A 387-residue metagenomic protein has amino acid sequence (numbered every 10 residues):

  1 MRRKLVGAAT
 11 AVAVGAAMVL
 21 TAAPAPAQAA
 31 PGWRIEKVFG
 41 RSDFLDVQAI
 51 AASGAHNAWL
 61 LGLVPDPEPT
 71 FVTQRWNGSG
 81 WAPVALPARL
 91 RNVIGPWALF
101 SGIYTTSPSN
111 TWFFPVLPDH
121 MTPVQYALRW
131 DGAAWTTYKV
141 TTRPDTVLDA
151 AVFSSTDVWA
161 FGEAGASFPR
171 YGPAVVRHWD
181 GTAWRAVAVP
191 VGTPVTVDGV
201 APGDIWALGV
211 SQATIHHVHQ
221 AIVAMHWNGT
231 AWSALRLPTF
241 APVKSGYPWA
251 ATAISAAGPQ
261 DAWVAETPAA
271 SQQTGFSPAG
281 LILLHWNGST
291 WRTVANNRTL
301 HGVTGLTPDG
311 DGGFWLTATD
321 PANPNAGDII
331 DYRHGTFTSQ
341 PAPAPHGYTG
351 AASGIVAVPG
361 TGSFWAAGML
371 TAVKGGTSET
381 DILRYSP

Functional and structural regions predicted by a protein language model:
M1-A29: Secretory targeting and sorting signals
Q28-P387: Residue-level hotspots at or immediately adjacent to binding/recognition sites across diverse folds
